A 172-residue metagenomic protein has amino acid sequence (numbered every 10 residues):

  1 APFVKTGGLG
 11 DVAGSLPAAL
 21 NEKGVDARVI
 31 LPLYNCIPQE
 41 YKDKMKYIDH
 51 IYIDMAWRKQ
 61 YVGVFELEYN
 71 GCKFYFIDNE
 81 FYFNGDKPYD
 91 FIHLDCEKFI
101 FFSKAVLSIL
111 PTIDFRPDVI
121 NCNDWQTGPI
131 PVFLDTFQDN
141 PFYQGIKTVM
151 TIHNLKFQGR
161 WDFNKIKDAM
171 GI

Functional and structural regions predicted by a protein language model:
A1-I172: Catalytic cores of nucleotide-sugar-dependent glycosyltransferases that transfer UDP/GDP/TDP-activated
